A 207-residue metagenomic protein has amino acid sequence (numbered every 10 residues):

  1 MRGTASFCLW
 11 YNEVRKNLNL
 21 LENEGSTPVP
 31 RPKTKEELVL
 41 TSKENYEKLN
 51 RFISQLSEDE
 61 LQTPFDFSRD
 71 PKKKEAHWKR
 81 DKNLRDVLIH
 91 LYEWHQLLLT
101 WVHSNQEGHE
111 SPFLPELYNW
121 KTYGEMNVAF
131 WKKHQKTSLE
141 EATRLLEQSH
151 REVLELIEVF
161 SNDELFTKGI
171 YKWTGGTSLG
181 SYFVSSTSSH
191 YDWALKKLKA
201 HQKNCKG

Functional and structural regions predicted by a protein language model:
R2-G3: Intrinsic disorder/low-complexity segments enriched in small, polar and charged residues
V14, S68-E125, L165-G207: Short, contiguous alpha-helical
E36-K43, L88, Y92, E140-T143 (+3 more regions): Short amphipathic alpha-helical segments with heptad-repeat character
Y46-S57, H95-L99, H103, E147-S161 (+2 more regions): Structural signal for well-ordered, non-membrane alpha-helices
Q55-K74: Short secondary-structure junction/hinge motifs that connect adjacent elements
N119-F166: Acidic/histidine-rich alpha-helical segments that form the ligand environment of transition-metal centers
